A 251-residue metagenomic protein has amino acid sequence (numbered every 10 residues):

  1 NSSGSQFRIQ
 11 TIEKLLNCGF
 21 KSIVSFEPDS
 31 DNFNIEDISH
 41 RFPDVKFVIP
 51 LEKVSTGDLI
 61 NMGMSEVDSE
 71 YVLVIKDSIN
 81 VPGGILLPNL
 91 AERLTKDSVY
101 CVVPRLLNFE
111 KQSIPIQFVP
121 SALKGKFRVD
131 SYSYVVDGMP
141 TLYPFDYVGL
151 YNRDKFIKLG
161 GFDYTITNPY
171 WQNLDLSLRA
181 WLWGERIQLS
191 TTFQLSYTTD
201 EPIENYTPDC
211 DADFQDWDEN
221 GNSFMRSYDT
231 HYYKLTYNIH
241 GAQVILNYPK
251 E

Functional and structural regions predicted by a protein language model:
S2-C18: Short, well-formed alpha-helical segments that are part of the catalytic scaffolds of diverse glycosyltransferases
L15-P50: Acidic donor-binding segment of Leloir-type glycosyltransferases
P50-V67: Glycine-rich, basic loop-to-helix element that forms the pyrophosphate-binding segment of sugar-nucleotide handling
E70-P82: Short beta-strand-to-loop acidic/aromatic patch adjacent to the donor-nucleotide binding site
G84-F118: Conserved donor NDP-sugar-binding/catalytic core segment of glycosyltransferases
P120-L142, D146: Short, flexible, basic/aromatic active-site loop/helix in glycosyltransferases
Y143-Y151, K155-G160, I166-F193: A short, conserved alpha-helix in the catalytic core of glycosyltransferases
W183-E251: Active-site-adjacent helix/loop segment of glycosyltransferases that harbors family-specific signature motifs
